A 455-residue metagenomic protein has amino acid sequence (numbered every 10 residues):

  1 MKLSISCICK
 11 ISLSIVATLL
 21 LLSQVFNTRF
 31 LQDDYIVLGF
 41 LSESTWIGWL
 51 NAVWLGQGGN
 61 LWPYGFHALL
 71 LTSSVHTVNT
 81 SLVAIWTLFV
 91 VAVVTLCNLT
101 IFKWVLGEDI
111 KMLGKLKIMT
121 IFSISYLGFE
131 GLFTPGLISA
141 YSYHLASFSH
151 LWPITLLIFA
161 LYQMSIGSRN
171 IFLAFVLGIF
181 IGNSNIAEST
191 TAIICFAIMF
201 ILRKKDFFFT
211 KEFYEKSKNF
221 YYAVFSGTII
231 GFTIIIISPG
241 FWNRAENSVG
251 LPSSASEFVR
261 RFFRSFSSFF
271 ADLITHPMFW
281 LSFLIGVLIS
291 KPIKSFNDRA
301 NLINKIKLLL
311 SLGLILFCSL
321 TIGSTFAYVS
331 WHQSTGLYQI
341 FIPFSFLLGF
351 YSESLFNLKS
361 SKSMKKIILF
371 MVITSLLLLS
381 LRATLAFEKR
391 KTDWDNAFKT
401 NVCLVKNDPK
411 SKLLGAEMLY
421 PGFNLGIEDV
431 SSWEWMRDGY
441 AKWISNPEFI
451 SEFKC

Functional and structural regions predicted by a protein language model:
S4-W62, L71-I118, K365, L369-C455: Intrinsically disordered, polar/acidic, low-complexity terminal segments
C7-L21, I121-Y126, V176, A223-I229: Alpha-helical transmembrane segments
L20-I85, F89, H144, I186-C318 (+1 more regions): Transmembrane catalytic cores of multi-pass membrane glycosyltransferases and polysaccharide-assembly enzymes
V90-V105, P153-S165, I193-I201, I285-I289 (+1 more regions): Transmembrane alpha-helical segments
G114-S165, L316-Y351: Membrane-interface micro-motifs in multi-pass membrane enzymes
N170-A174, F225, R299-L310, E353-R382: Signature aromatic-anchored transmembrane alpha helix within multi-pass, membrane-resident enzymes that catalyze glycan
I171-C195: Membrane-interface alpha helices of multi-pass inner-membrane proteins
